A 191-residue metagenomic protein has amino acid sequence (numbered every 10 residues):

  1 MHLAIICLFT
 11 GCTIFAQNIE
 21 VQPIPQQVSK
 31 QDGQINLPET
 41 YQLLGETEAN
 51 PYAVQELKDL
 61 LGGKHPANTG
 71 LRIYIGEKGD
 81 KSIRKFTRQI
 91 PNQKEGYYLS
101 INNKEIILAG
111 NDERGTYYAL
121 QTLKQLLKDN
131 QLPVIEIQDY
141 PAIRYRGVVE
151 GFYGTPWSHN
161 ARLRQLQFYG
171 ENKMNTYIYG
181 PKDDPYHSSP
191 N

Functional and structural regions predicted by a protein language model:
M1-E20: Bacterial Sec-dependent N-terminal signal peptides
H2, T116, K124, N130 (+3 more regions): Functionally constrained cores in energy, signaling, and assembly domains
F9, Q27-S29, P190: Extended rod-forming repeat segments used as scaffolds/tethers
I14-R114, Y118-D139: Acidic, contiguous N-terminal accessory segments
R72, E105, G147, N175-I178: Beta-sheet entry/capping signal
I135-Y153: N-terminal small/glycine-rich loop or linker at the start of catalytic domains across soluble metabolic enzymes
E150-N191: Aromatic-lined carbohydrate-binding surfaces of glycoside hydrolases
